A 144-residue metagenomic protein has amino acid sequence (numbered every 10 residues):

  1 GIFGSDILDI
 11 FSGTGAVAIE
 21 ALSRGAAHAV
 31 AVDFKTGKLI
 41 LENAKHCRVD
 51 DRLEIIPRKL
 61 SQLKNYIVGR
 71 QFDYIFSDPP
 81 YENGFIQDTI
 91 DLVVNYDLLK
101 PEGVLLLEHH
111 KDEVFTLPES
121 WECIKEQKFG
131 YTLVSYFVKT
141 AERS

Functional and structural regions predicted by a protein language model:
G1-S144: Class I S-adenosyl-L-methionine-dependent methyltransferase catalytic core
